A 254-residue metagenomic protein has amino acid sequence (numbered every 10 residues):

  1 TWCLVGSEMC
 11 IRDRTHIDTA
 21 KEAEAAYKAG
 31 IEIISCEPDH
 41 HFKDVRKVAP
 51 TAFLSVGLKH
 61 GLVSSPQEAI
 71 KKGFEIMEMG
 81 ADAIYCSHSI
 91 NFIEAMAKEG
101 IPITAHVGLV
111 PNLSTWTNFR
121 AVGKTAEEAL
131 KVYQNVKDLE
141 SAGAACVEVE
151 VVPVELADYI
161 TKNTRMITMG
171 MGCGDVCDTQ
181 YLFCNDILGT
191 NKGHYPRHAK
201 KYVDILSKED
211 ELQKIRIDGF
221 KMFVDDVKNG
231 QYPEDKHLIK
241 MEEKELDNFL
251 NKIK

Functional and structural regions predicted by a protein language model:
T1-G6, C10-I11: Single conserved hydrophobic/aromatic residue that forms the stacking wall/gate of nucleotide- or nucleobase-binding
S7, D39-V63, I90-T117, P153-Q180: Alpha-helix-loop-beta-strand connector modules within alpha/beta enzyme cores
T15-A95, E99-T104, V122: Active-site beta->alpha loop and helix N-cap motifs at the rims of alpha/beta catalytic domains
I17-A20, K28, D39, V63-I70 (+6 more regions): Electropositive phosphate-/nucleotide-binding environments in soluble metabolic enzymes
E24, K43, I70, F74 (+5 more regions): Alpha-helical segments flanking ligand/cofactor-binding loops in enzyme cores
M77-I84, R120-K124, A144-V147, L206-E211: Flexible, glycine/proline-enriched loop segments at strand-loop-helix junctions that form or flank small-ligand binding
M79-D82, M166-K254: C-terminal alpha-helical cap/extension of soluble enzyme domains
K98, P102, T125-R165, K221-D225: Active-site/ligand-binding-proximal alpha/beta "capping" segment
